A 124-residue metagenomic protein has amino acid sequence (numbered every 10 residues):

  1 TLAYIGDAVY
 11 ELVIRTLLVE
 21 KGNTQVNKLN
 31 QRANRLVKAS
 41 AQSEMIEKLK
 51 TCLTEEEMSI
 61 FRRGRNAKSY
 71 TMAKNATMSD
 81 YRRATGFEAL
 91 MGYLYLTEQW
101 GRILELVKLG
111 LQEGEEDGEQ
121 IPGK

Functional and structural regions predicted by a protein language model:
T1-K124: Double-stranded RNA-binding/processing signature
